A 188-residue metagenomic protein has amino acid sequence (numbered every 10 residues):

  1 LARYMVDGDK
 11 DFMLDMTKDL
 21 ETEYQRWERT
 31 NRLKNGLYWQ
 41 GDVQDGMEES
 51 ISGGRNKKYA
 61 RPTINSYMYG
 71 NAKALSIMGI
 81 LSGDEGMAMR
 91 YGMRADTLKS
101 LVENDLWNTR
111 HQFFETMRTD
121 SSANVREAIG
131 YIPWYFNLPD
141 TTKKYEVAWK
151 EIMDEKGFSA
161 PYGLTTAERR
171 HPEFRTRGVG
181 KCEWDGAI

Functional and structural regions predicted by a protein language model:
L1, L14-E28, Y69, M89-E103 (+1 more regions): Hydrophobic core segments within long, regular secondary-structure runs in both alpha- and beta-rich folds
L1-F12, S66-E85, I132-K143, I188: Well-ordered alpha-helical scaffold segments within catalytic/enzyme domains
L1-Q40, R61-Y69, C182-I188: Aromatic-rich carbohydrate-recognition surfaces in CAZymes
R29-A60, T97-A187: Extended glycan-interaction surfaces of carbohydrate-active proteins
N56-G70, M87-R90, R94, V125: Short, contiguous, pocket-lining structural segments that sit at or immediately flank catalytic/ligand-binding sites
